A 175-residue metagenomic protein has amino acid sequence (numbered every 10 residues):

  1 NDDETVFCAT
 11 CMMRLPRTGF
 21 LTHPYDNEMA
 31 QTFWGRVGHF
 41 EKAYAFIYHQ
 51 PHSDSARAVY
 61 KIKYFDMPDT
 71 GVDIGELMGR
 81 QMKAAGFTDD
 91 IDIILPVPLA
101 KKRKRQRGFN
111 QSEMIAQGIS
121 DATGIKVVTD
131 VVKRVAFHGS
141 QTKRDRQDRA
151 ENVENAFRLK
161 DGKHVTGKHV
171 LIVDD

Functional and structural regions predicted by a protein language model:
N1-D174: Glycine-rich phosphate/pyrophosphate-handling loop used in enzymes and phosphotransfer proteins
